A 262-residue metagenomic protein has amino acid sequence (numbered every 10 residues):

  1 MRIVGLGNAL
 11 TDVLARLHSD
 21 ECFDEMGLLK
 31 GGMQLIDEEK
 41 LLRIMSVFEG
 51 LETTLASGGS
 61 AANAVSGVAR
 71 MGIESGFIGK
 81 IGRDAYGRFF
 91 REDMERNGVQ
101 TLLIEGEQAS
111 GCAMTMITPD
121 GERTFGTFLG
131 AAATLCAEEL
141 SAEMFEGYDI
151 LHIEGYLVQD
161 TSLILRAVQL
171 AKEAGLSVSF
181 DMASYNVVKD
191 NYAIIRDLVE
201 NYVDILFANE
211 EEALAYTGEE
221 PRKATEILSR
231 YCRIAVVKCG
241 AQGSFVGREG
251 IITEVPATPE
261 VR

Functional and structural regions predicted by a protein language model:
M1-G76: Glycine-rich phosphate/adenosyl-contacting loop at the front of the ribokinase-like
K40-E52, E92-G98, I251-V261: Glycine/charged-rich beta-loop-alpha catalytic/anionic-binding loops adjacent to active sites
A69, E95, K172-E173, S229: Anion (oxyanion) recognition and catalysis
S75, T101, V178-S179, A235: Hydrophobic beta-strand scaffold residues
D93-S110: A glycine-rich helix N-cap at a beta->alpha junction
L102-E105, T115-V158: Conserved phosphate-binding/catalytic loop of the ribokinase/pfkB sugar-kinase fold
A174-S177, A183-E254, V261: Conserved phosphate/ATP/ADP-binding segment of small-molecule kinases
